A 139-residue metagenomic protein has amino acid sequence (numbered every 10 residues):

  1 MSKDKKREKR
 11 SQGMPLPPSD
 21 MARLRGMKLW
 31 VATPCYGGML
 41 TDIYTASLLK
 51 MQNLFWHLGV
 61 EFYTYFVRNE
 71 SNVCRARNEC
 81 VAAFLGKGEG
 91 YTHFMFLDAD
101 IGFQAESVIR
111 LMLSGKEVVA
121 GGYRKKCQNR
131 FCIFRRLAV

Functional and structural regions predicted by a protein language model:
S2-S71: N-proximal low-complexity "stem/linker" segments adjacent to membrane-targeting elements
L29, Y91-T92, K116: Local beta-strand N-terminus motif with an aromatic residue
L40-T41, A76, E106: Acidic helix N-cap motif at the loop->helix transition within catalytic regions of sugar-transfer enzymes
S47-K50, E79, R110: Alpha-helical elements of Rossmann-like donor-binding domains used by nucleotide-donor carbohydrate transfer enzymes
V73-G86: Short, conserved alpha-helix that lines the donor NDP-sugar binding/gating region of sugar-transfer enzymes
V81, Q104-V139: Conserved catalytic core of nucleotide-sugar-dependent glycosyltransferases
E89-G102: Short beta-strand-to-loop acidic/aromatic patch adjacent to the donor-nucleotide binding site
